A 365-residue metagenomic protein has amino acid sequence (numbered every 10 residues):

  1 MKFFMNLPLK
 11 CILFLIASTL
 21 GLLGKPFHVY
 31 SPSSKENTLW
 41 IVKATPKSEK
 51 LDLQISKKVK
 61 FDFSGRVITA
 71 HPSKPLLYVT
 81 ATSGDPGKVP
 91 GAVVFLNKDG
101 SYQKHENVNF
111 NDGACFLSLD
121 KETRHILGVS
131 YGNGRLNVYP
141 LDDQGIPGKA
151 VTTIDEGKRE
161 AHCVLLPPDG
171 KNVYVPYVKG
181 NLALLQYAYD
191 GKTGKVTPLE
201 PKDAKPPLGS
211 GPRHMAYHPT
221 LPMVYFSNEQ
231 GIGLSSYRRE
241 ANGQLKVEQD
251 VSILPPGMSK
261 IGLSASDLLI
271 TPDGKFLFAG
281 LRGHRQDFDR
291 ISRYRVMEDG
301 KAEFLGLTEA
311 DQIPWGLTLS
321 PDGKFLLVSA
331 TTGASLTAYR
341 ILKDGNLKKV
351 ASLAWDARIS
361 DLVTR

Functional and structural regions predicted by a protein language model:
E36-N37, S83-G87, G132-R135, K179-L182 (+3 more regions): Short glycine/acidic-enriched loop and turn motifs that connect beta-strands
V42-K50, V94-G100, Y139-I146, Y187-V196 (+3 more regions): Short loop/turn segments immediately following beta-strands, especially the blade-tip and inter-blade linker loops
Q54-K60, Q103-V108, K149-D155, L199-P206 (+3 more regions): A short beta-strand motif characteristic of beta-propeller blades
Q54-T123: Blade-loop segments of beta-propeller domains
D62-S73, N109-T123, D155-G170, K205-L221 (+3 more regions): Beta-rich, blade/repeat-based domains predominating in secreted/periplasmic proteins but also intracellular
S264-E298, E303-D322, V328: Loop/turn-rich, solvent-exposed surfaces of beta-rich toroidal or solenoidal domains
T332-T337, K348-R365: Blade-level signature of beta-propeller repeat domains, shared across WD40, Kelch, NHL, RCC1 and BNR/Asp-box propellers
